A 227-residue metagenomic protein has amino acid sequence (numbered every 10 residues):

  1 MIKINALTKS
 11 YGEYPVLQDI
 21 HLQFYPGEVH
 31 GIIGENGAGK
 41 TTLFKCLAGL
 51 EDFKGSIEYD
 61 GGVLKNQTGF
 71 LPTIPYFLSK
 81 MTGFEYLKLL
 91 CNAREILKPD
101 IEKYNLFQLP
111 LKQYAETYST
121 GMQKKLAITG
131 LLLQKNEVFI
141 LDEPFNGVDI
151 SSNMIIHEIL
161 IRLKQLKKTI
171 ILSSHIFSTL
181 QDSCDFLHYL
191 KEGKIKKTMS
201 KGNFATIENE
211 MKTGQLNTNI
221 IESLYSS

Functional and structural regions predicted by a protein language model:
I2, L17-D19: Conserved structural motif at the start of ABC-family nucleotide-binding domains
I33-E35: The feature captures the beta-strand-to-loop junction immediately N-terminal to the Walker
D52-N66: Conserved ABC transporter NBD signature motif
I128: Hydrophobic anchor residue at the start of the ABC signature
F139-E143: Catalytic Walker B motif of ABC-type/P-loop ATPase nucleotide-binding domains
I150-S151: Helix N-cap at the start of a conserved alpha-helix in ABC-type nucleotide-binding domains
S173-H175: H-loop/switch region of ABC-family ATPase nucleotide-binding domains
K194-T218: Conserved beta-strand-loop-alpha-helix hinge in the C-terminal portion of ABC ATPase nucleotide-binding domains
